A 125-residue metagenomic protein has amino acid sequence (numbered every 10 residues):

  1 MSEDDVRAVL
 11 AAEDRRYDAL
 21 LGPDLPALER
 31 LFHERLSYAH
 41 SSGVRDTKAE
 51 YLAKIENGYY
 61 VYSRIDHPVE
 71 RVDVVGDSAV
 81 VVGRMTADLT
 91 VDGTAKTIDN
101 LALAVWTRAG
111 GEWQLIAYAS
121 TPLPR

Functional and structural regions predicted by a protein language model:
M1-R30, R35-R125: A beta-strand edge to alpha-helix "cap/lid" segment located at domain peripheries
